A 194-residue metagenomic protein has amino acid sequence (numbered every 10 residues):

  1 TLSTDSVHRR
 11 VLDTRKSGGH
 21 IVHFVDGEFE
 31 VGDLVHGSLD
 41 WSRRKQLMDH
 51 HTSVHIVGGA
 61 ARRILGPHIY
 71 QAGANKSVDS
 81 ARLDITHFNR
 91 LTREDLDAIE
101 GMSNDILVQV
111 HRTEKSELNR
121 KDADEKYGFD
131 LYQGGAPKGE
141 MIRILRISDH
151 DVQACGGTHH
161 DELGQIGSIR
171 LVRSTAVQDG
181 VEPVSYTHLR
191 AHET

Functional and structural regions predicted by a protein language model:
T1-R190: A glycine- and charged-residue-rich anion-binding loop/surface
